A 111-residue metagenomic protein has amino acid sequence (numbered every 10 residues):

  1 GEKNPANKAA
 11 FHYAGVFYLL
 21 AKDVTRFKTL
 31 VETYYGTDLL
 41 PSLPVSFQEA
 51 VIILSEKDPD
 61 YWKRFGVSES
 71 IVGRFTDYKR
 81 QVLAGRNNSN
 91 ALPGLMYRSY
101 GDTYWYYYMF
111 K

Functional and structural regions predicted by a protein language model:
G1-K111: Solvent-exposed soluble domains appended to multi-pass membrane proteins
